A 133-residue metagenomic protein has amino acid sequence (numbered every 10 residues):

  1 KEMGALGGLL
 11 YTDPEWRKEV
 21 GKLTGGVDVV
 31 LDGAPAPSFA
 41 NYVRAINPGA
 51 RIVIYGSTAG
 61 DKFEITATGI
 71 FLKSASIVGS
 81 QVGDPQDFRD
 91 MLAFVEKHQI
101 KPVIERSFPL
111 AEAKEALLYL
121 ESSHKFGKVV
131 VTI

Functional and structural regions predicted by a protein language model:
K1, K73, K125-K128: A general lysine-centric signal
K1, L9, V43, L92 (+2 more regions): Residues within alpha-helical segments
K1-F39: Adenosine-nucleotide cofactor-binding segment
E2, K22, A36, F94-K97 (+1 more regions): Residues within well-ordered alpha-helical secondary structure of globular protein domains
A5, D13, V43, N47 (+2 more regions): Charged, amphipathic alpha-helical interaction segments
K18, A34-V103, S107, T132-I133: Glycine-rich phosphate-binding loop and adjacent beta-alpha segment of Rossmann(oid) nucleotide-cofactor-binding
T24, A50, Q99-V103, K114-I133: C-terminal capping/lid region of NAD(P)-dependent oxidoreductase domains
P109-E112: A conserved short coil-to-beta-strand element within the FAD-binding core of flavoproteins
